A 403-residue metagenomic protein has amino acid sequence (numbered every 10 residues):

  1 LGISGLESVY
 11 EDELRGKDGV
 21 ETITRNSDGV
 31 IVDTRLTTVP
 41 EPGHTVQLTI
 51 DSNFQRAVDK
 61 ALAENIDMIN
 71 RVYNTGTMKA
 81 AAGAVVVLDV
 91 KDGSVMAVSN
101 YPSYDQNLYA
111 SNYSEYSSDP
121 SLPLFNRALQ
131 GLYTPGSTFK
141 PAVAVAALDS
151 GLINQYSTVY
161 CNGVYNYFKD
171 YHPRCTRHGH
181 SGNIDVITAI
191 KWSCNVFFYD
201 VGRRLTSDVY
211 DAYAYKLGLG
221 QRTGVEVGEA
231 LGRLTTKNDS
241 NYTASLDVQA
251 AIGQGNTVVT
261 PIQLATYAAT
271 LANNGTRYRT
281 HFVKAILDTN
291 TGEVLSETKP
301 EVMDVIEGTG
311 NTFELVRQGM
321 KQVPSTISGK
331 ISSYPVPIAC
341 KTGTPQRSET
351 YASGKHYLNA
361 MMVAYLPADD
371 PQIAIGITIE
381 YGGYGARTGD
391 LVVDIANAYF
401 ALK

Functional and structural regions predicted by a protein language model:
L1-G43, K60, A265: Small/polar-residue-rich segments within soluble enzyme cores
I3, D51, Q55, L264 (+1 more regions): Short, charged, low-complexity patches
N26-T37, I50, G83-V86, V90-S137 (+1 more regions): Beta-lactam-recognizing serine transpeptidase/beta-lactamase-like catalytic domain environment
I31-G83: Conserved, well-ordered alpha-helix/loop/beta-strand core segments that scaffold catalytic motifs
E64-R71, Y101, Q322, A401: Conserved helix-loop functional segments at active or binding sites
E293-S296, L391-K403: Short, gly/Ser/Thr-rich active-site loops of penicillin-recognizing serine hydrolases
T378-G382: Ligand-site clamp/hinge motif
